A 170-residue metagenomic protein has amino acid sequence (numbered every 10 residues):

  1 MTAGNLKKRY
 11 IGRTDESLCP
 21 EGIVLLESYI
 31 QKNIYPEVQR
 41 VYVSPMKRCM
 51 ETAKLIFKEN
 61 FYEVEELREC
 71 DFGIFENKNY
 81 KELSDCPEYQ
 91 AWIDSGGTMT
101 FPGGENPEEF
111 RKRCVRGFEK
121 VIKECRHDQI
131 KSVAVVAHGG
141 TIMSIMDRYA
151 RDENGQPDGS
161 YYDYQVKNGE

Functional and structural regions predicted by a protein language model:
M1-E59: Active-site-proximal alpha-helix that buttresses catalytic centers in soluble enzyme cores
I34-E37, V121-K131: Glycine-rich phosphate-binding loop signature in dinucleotide/nucleotide-binding domains
V43-S44, K112, V136-A137: Short beta-strand scaffold positions
R48-M50, E69-C70, T141-M143: Short, active-site-adjacent cap segments at secondary-structure transitions
L55, S144-R148: Active-site signature of alpha/beta-hydrolase-fold catalytic machinery across serine- and Asp/Cys-nucleophile hydrolases
I56-R116: Phosphate-handling substructures
Q129-G139: Generic beta-sheet signal
E153-E170: Domain-level recognition of soluble alpha/beta enzyme cores, biased toward histidine phosphatases/phosphomutases
